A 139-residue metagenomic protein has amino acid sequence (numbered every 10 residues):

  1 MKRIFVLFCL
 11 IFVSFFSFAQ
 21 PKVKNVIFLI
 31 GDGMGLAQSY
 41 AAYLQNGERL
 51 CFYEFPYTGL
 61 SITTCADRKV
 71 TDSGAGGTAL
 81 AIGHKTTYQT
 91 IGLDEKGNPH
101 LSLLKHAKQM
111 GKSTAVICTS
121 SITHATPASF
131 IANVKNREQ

Functional and structural regions predicted by a protein language model:
M1-I4: Positively charged n-region of N-terminal signal peptides that target proteins for export
C9-F18: Hydrophobic h-region of N-terminal signal peptides that target proteins for export in Gram-negative bacteria
Q20-Q139: N-terminal catalytic scaffold of extracellular/periplasmic and nuclease hydrolases that process anionic headgroups
